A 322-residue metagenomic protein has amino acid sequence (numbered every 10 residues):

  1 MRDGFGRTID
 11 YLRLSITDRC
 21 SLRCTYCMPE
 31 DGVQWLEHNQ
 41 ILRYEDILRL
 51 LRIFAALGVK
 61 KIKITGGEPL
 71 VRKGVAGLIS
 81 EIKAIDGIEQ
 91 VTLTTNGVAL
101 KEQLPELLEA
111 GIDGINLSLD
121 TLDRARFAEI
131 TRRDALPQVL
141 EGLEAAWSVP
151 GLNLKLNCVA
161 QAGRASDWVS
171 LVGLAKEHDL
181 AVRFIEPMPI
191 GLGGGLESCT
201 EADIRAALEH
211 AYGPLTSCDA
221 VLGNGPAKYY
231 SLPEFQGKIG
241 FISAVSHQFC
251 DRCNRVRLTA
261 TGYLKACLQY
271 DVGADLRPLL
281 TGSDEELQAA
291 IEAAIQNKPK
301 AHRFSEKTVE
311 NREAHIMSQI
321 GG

Functional and structural regions predicted by a protein language model:
M1-Y11, K176-E177, P187-G322: Auxiliary Fe-S-binding modules of radical SAM enzymes
G4-Y44: Canonical Radical SAM [4Fe-4S] cluster-binding loop centered on the CxxxCxxC motif and its immediate flanking residues
Y11, S15, K63, T94 (+5 more regions): Conserved beta-strand segments that form the floor/walls of ligand-binding pockets within enzyme and binding domains
D18-C20, M28-D31, L119-T121, E186 (+1 more regions): Short, small-residue-rich loop/turn micro-motifs
L22, R124-A125, Q248, A274: Glycine-centered loop/turn positions within well-structured domains that cap or flank conserved ligand/cofactor-binding
R23, C27, R72, A125 (+3 more regions): Residues that scaffold the ATP/ADP-binding catalytic core of kinase and kinase-like folds
G32-E37, D123-I130, G191-G195, D275-L276: A short acidic, helix-capping loop that chelates divalent metal ions and anchors anionic groups
I41-I64, V71-I185: Radical SAM/AdoMet-radical enzyme domain recognition
